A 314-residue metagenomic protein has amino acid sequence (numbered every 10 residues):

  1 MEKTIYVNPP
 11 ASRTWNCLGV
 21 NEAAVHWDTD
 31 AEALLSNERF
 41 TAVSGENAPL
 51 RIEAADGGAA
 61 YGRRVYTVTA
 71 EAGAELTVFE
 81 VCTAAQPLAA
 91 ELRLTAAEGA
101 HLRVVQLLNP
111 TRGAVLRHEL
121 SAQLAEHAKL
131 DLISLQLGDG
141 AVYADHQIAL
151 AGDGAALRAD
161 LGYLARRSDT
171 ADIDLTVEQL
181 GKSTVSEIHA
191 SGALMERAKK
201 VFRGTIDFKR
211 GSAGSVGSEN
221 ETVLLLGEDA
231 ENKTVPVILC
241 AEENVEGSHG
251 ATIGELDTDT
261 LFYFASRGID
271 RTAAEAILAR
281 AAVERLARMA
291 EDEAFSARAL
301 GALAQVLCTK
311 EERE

Functional and structural regions predicted by a protein language model:
M1-E32: Short, Gly/Pro- and small/polar-rich lid/capping loops
T14, V283-L286, A299, L303: Generic structural signal of hydrophobic/aromatic residues within well-ordered alpha-helices of folded domains
W27-F262, S266-I269, A290-E314: Conserved beta-strand/loop scaffold segments within soluble protein domains that form the structured core and edges
T260-R285: Extended amphipathic alpha-helical segments enriched in small hydrophobics
